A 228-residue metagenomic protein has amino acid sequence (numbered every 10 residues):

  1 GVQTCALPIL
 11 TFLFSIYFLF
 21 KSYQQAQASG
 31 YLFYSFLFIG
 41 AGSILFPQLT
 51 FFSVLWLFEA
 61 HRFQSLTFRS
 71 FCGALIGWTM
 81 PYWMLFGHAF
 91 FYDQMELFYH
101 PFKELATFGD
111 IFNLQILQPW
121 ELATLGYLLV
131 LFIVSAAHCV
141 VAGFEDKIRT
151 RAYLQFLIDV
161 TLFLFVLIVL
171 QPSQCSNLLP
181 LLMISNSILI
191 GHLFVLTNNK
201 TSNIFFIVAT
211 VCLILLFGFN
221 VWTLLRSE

Functional and structural regions predicted by a protein language model:
G1-L7: Short, small-residue-biased leader/transition segments that mark boundaries at the very start of proteins
S15-G30: Membrane-interface transmembrane helices that cradle and orient dolichyl/undecaprenyl
G30-P47: Membrane-interface alpha helices of multi-pass inner-membrane proteins
F52-I76: Perimembrane helix-loop-helix junctions
F71-A106: Membrane-lumen/periplasm interface segments of specific transmembrane helices in polyprenyl phosphate-linked
Y99-L122, S135-C139: Juxtamembrane membrane-water interface segments that cap and precede transmembrane helices
A136-V160: Membrane-interface helix-loop-helix junctions at transmembrane boundaries of multi-pass membrane enzymes, predominantly
C175-L193: Hydrophobic/aromatic-rich transmembrane helices and adjacent perimembrane loops
